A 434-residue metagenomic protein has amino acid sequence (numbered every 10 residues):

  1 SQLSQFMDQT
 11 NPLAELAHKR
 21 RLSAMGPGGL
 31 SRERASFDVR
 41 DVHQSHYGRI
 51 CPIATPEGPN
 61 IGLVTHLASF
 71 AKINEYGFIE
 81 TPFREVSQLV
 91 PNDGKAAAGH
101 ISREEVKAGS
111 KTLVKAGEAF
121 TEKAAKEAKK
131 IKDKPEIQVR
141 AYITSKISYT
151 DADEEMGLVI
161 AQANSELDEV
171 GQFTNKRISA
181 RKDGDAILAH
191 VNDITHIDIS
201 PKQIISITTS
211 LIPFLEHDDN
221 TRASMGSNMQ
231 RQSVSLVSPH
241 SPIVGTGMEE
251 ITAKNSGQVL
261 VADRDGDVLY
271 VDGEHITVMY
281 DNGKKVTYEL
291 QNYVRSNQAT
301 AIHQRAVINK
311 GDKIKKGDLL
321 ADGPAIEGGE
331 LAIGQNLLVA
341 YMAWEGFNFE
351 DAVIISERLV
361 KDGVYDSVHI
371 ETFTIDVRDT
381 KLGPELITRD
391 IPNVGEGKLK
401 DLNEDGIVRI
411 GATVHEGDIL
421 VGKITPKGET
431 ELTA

Functional and structural regions predicted by a protein language model:
S1-A434: Intrinsically disordered, low-complexity regulatory segments
